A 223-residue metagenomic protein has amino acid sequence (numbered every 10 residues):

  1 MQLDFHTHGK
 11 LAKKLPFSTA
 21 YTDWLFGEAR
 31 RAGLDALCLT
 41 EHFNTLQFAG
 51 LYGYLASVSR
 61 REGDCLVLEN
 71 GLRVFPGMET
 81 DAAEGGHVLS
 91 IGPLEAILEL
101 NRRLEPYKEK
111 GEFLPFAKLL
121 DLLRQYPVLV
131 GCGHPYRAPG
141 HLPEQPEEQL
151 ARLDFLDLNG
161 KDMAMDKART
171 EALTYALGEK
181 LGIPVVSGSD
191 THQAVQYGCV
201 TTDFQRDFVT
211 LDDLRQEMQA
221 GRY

Functional and structural regions predicted by a protein language model:
M1-L15, T19, D23-G27, G33 (+4 more regions): Charged catalytic cores and adjacent phosphate/nucleic-acid-binding surfaces used for phosphate/nucleic-acid chemistry
F5, T40, M78, G133 (+1 more regions): Active-site flanking residues adjacent to catalytic metal/cofactor-binding acidic residues
K10, H42-L46, D81: Short active-site-proximal "capping" loops at secondary-structure junctions
L25-A49, L129-G131: Divalent metal-dependent hydrolysis catalytic cores, especially in the metallo-beta-lactamase
Q47-L158, D162: Extended substrate/RNA-proximal surfaces in nucleic-acid metabolism proteins
